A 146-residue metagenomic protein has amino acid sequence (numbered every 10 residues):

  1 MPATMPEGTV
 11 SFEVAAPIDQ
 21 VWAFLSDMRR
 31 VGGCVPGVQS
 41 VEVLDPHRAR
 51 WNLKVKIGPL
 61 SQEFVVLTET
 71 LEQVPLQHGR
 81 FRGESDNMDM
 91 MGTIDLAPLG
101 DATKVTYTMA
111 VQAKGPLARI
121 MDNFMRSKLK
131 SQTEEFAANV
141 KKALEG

Functional and structural regions predicted by a protein language model:
M1-R50: Hydrophobic ligand-binding cavity/cleft-lining segments
M5-S11, R48-R50, V65, H78 (+2 more regions): Intrinsic-disorder/low-complexity, polar/charged segments enriched in Ser/Thr/Lys/Arg/Asp/Glu/Gln
P17, P46, P75, L99-A102: Short strand-connecting beta-turns/loops that link adjacent beta-strands
D19, A23, D101, A138 (+1 more regions): Replace "anionic and nucleotidyl ligands
V38-Q39, V65-E72, M91-P98, M109: Hydrophobic/aromatic beta-strand elements that line small-molecule binding cavities or substrate pockets in beta-rich
E42-D86, N139, A143: Glycine-rich portal/gate segments that line the openings of hydrophobic small-molecule binding cavities
R82-S131: Beta-strand/loop substructures that line and gate deep hydrophobic ligand-binding cavities in soluble
M125, L129-E145: Short amphipathic alpha-helical signal-transduction/dimerization elements
